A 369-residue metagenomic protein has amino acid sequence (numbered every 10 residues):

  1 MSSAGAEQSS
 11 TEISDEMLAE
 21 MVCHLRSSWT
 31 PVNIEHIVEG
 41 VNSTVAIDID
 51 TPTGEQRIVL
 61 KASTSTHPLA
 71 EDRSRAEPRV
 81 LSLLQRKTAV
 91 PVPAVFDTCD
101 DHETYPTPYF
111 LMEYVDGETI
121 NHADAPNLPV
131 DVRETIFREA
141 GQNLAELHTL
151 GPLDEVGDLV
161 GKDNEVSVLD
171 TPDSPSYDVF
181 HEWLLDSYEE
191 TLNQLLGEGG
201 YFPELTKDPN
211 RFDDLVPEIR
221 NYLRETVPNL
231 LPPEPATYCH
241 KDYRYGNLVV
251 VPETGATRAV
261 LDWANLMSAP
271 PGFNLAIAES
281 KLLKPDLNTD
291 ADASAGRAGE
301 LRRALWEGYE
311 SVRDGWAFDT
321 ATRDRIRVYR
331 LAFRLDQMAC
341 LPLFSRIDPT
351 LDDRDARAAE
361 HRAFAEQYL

Functional and structural regions predicted by a protein language model:
M1-E35: Juxta-kinase regulatory segment immediately upstream of eukaryotic protein kinase catalytic domains
S3-S10, F333-L369: ATP/Mg2+ or Mg2+-diphosphate-binding catalytic cores that bind nucleotide phosphates or diphosphates via glycine-rich
A6-E7, T66-D72, P126-N127, D286-R297 (+1 more regions): Short, flexible/disordered intra-domain loops and linkers
E35-S43, D48-E190, N210-D213, P228-P235: ATP-binding pocket architecture of kinase catalytic cores
G40-I49, L147, R211, R220-F273: Active-site acidic catalytic loop and adjacent metal/ATP-binding pocket of ATP-dependent phosphoryl transfer enzymes
H181-L205, R325: Intrinsically disordered, low-complexity segments enriched in glycine and mixed charged residues
F273-D314, L331-D348: Active-site activation/catalytic loop segments of kinase-like enzymes and analogous catalytic loops in related
D314-R330: All-alpha amphipathic helical-bundle segments outside canonical DNA-binding/catalytic cores that form hydrophobic
